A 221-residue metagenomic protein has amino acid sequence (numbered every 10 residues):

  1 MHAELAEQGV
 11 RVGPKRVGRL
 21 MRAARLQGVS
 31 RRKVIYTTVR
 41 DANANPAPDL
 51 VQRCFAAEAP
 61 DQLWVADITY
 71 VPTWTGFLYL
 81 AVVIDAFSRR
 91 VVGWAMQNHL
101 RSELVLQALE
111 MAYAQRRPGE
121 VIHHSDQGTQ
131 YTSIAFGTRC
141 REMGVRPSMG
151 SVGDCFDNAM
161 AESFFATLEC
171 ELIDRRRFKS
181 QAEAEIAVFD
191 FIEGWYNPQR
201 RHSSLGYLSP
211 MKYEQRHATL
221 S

Functional and structural regions predicted by a protein language model:
M1-S221: Charged DNA-binding/catalytic regions of mobile-element recombinases
